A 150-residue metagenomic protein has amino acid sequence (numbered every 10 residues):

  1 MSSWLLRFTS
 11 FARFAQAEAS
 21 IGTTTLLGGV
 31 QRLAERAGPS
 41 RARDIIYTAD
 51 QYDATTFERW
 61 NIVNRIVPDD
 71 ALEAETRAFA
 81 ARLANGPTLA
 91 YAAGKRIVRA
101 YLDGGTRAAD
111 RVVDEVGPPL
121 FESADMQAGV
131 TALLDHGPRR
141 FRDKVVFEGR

Functional and structural regions predicted by a protein language model:
M1-Y91, S123, A128-T131: Crotonase-fold acyl-CoA enzyme core
A49-A54, A74, A78-A81, N85-R150: C-terminal alpha-helix plus adjacent terminal tail
